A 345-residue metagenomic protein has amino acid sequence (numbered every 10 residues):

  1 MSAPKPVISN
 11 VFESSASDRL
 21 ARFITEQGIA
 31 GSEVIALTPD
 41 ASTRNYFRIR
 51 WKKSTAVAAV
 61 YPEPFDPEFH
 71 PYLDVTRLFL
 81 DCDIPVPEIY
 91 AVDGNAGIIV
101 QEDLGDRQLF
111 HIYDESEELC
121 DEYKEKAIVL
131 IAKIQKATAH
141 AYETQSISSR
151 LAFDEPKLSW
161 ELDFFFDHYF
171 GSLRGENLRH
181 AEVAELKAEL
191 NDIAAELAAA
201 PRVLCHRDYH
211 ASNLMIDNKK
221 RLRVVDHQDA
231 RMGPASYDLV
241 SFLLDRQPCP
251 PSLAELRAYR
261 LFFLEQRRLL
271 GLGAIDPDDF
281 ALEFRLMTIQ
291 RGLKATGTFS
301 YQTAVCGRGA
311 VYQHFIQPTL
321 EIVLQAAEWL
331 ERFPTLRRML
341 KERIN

Functional and structural regions predicted by a protein language model:
S2-I29: Juxta-kinase regulatory segment immediately upstream of eukaryotic protein kinase catalytic domains
A16, L20-T25, A139-L151, P156 (+3 more regions): An alpha-helical support segment within catalytic cores of ATP-dependent transferases
A30-I35: Conserved N-terminal boundary motif of the eukaryotic protein kinase catalytic domain
A36, T43-R50, A58, N191-L239 (+1 more regions): Active-site acidic catalytic loop and adjacent metal/ATP-binding pocket of ATP-dependent phosphoryl transfer enzymes
L37-A41, A91-G94, M287-T288: A short beta-turn/loop motif at secondary-structure boundaries
R44-W160, F164, G171, A198-A199: ATP-binding pocket architecture of kinase catalytic cores
F166-L173, S236-G273, L286-G307, P318-A326: Active-site activation/catalytic loop segments of kinase-like enzymes and analogous catalytic loops in related
D208, R332-N345: Long, charge-rich low-complexity segments
